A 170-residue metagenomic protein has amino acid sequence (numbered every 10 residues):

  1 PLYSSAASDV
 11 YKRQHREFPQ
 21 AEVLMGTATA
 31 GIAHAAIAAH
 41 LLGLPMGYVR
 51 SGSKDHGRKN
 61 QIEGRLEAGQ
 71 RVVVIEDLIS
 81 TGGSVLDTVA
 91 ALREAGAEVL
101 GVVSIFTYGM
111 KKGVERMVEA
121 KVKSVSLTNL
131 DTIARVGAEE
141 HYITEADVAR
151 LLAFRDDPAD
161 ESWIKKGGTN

Functional and structural regions predicted by a protein language model:
P1-Y11: Single conserved hydrophobic/aromatic residue that forms the stacking wall/gate of nucleotide- or nucleobase-binding
S4, S80-T81: Conserved glycine-rich acetyl-CoA-binding loop
K12-E22, V89-A95: Phosphate/pyrophosphate-binding loops at sites that engage ATP/ADP/AMP, CoA/4′-phosphopantetheine, polyphosphate
Q20-A28, V103: Short glycine-rich phosphate-binding loop at a beta-alpha junction
E22, Q70, L100: Conserved acidic residues
H34-V73, T81-D87: Short, glycine/charge-rich flexible loops or terminal/linker lids adjacent to PRPP-binding catalytic cores
A90-N170: PRPP-dependent phosphoribosyltransferase catalytic core
